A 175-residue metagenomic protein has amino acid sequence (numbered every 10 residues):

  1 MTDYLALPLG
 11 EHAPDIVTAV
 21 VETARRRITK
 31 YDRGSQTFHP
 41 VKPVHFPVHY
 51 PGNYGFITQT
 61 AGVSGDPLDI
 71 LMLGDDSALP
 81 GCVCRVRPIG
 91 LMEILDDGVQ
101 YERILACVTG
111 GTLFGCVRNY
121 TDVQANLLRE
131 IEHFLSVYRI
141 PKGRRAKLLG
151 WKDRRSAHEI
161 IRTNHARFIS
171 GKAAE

Functional and structural regions predicted by a protein language model:
M1-E175: Hydrophobic N-terminal alpha-helices or hydrophobic patches in metabolic proteins across all domains of life
